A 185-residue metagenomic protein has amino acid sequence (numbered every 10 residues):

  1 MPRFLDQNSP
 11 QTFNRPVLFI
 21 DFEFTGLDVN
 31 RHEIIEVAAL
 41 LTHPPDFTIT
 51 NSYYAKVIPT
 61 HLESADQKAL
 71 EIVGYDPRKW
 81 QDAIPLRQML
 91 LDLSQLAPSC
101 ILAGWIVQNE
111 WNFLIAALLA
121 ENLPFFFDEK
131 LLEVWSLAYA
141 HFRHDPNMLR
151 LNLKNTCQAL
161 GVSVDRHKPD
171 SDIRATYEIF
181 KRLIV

Functional and structural regions predicted by a protein language model:
P2-N112, L153, Q158-A159, H167: Conserved non-catalytic scaffold segment of RNase H-like nuclease domains
I20, L132, S171: Active-site flanking residues adjacent to catalytic metal/cofactor-binding acidic residues
L27-V29, Y139, E178: Conserved protein kinase catalytic core
P77-K79, P124-E129, S163-D170: Short, surface-exposed acidic
Q108-K130: Substrate-recognition/cap helix-loop segment adjacent to the acidic, metal-dependent catalytic center of Asp-based
L131-M148: Short alpha-helix plus adjacent loop in nuclease-associated cores
H144-V162: A polyampholytic, Gly/Pro-enriched intrinsically disordered region
K168-K181: Acidic, divalent-metal-coordinating active-site segment for phosphoryl/phosphodiester hydrolysis, typified by short
